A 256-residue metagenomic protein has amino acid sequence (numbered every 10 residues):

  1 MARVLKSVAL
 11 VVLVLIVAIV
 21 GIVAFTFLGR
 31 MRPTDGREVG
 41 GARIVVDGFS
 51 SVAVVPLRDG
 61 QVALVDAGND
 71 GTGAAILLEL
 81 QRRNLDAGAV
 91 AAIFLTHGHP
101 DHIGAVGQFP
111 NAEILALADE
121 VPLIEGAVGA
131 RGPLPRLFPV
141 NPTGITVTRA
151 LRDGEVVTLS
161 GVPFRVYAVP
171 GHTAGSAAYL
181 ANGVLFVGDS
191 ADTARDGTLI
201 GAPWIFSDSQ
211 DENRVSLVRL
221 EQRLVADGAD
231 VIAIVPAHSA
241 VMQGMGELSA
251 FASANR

Functional and structural regions predicted by a protein language model:
A2-Q61, G246-E247: Zn-dependent metallo-beta-lactamase
P33-R83, A178-T193: Conserved beta-strand hairpin/beta-sheet module of binuclear metal-dependent hydrolase folds, prominently
V55, D66, H97, I114-L117 (+6 more regions): Divalent metal-coordination and catalytic microenvironments
V62, I93, E113, L185 (+1 more regions): Hydrophobic "anchor" residues on beta-strands that sit immediately upstream of conserved functional sites
G71-A74, Q81-R149: Active-site HxH/HxHxD metal-binding segment of metal-dependent hydrolases
T148-G161, V166-A168: Internal catalytic-core helix/loop-beta-alpha segment that presents or stabilizes conserved functional determinants
P163-A168, A174-G246: Metallo-beta-lactamase
M242-R256: Binuclear metal-ion centers of metallo-dependent hydrolases, dominated by the metallo-beta-lactamase
